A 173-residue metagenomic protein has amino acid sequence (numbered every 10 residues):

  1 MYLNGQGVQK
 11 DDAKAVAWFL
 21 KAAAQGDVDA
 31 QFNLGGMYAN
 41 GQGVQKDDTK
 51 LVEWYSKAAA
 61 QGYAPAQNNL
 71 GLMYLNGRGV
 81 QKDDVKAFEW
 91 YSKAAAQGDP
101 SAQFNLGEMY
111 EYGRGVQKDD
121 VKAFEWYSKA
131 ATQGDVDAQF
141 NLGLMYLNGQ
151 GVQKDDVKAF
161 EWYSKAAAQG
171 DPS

Functional and structural regions predicted by a protein language model:
M1-N4, N33-N40, N69-N76, N105-Y112 (+1 more regions): Hydrophobic face of amphipathic alpha-helices that form TPR/SEL1-like repeat modules and related alpha-solenoid
N4-Q6, D11, A24-D27, N40-Q42 (+11 more regions): Short helix-capping/linker turns of helical repeat alpha-solenoids
K21-A22, K57-A58, K93-A94, K129-A130 (+1 more regions): Canonical positions in the second alpha-helix
F160, A166-S173: Short, intrinsically disordered, charge-balanced linker/junction segments flanking boundaries in proteins
